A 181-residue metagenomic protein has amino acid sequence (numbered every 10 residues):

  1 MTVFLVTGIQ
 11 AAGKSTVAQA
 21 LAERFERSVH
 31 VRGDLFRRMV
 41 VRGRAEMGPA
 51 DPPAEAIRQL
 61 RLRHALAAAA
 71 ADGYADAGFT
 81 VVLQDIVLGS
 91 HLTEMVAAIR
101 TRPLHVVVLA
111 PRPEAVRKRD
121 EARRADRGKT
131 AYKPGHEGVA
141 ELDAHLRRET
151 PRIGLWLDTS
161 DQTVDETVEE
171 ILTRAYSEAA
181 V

Functional and structural regions predicted by a protein language model:
V6: Hydrophobic anchor at the beta1->P-loop junction of P-loop NTPases
I9: P-loop (Walker A) phosphate-binding loop of NTP-binding proteins
A12: ATP-binding Walker
S15: Walker A/P-loop
Q19-L66: Conserved substrate/cofactor phosphate-moiety recognition/catalytic segment in nucleotide-dependent phosphotransferases
I57-T101: Glycine-rich phosphate-binding loop used to anchor ATP phosphates in small-molecule kinases, encompassing both
D85, R100-A122, L157: Conserved phosphate-donor/acceptor-positioning beta-strand/loop module used by diverse small-molecule
A125-E170, V181: Small-molecule kinase domains that catalyze NTP-dependent phosphoryl transfer to phosphate-bearing small molecules
